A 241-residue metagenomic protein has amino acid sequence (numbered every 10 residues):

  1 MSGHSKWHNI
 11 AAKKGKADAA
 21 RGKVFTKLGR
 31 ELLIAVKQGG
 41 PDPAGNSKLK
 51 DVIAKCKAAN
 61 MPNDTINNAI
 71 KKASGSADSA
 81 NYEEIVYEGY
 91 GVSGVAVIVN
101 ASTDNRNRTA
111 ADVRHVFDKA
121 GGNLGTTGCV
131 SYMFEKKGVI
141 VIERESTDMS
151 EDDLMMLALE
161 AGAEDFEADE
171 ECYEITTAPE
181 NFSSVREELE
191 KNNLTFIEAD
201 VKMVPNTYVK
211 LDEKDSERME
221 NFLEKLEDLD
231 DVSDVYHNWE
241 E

Functional and structural regions predicted by a protein language model:
M1-G125, V130-V141: N-terminal cationic and glycine-rich segments that engage phosphates or anionic surfaces
V139-E241: Positively charged, low-complexity, intrinsically disordered RNA-binding extensions
